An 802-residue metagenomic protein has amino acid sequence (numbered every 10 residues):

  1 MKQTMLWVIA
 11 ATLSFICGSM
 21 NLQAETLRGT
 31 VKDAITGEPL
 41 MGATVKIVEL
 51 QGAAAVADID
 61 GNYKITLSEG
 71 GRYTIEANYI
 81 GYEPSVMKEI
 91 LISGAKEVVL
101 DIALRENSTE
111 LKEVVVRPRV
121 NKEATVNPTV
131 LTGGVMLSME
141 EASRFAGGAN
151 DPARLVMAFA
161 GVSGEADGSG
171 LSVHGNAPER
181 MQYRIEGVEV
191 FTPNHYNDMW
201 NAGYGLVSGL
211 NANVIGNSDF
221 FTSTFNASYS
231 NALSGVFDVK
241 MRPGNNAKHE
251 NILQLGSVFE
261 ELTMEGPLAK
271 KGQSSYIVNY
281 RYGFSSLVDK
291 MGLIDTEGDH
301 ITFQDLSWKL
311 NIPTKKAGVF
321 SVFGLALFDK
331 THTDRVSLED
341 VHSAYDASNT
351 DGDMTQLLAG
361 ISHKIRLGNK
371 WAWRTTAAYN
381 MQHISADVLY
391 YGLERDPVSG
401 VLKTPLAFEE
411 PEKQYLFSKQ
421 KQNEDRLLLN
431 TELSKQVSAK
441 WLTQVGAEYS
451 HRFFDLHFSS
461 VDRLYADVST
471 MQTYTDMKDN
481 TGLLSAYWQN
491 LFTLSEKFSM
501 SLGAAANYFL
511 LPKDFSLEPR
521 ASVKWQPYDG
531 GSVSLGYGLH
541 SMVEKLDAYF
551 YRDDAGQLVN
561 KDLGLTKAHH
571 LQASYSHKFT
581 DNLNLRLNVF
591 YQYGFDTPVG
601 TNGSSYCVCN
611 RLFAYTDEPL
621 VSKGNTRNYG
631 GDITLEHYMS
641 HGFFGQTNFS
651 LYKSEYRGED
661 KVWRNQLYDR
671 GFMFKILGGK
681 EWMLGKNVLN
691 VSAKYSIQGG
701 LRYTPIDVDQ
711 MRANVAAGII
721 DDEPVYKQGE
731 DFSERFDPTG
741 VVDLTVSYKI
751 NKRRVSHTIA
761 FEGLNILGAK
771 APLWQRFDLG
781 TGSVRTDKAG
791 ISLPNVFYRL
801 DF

Functional and structural regions predicted by a protein language model:
K32, T36, A43-V48, N78-E83 (+4 more regions): Short, acidic, small-residue-rich periplasmic hinge/interaction motif at the N-terminus of Gram-negative outer-membrane
Q51-N62: Short, acidic Ser/Thr/Gly-rich low-complexity loop/linker segments typical of extracellular and cell-surface proteins
D101-I102, L206-E250, E261: A beta-strand signature from Gram-negative outer-membrane beta-barrel systems, especially the internal plug domain
E189, N194, V336-L338, L510 (+5 more regions): Surface-exposed extracellular loop regions of Gram-negative outer-membrane beta-barrel proteins, predominantly
V258-Y282, D295-H332, D351-W373, Y379 (+2 more regions): Transmembrane beta-barrel wall of Gram-negative outer-membrane proteins
S418, R426-L428, Y474-N480, S485 (+4 more regions): Outer membrane beta-barrel strand-and-loop segments of large Gram-negative receptors, especially TonB-dependent
T493, Y591-Y593, Y615-R702, R799: Gram-negative outer-membrane beta-barrel transporters
G645, S696-D721, F736-D743, S747-F802: C-terminal beta-signal and adjacent terminal beta-strands/loops of Gram-negative outer-membrane beta-barrel proteins
